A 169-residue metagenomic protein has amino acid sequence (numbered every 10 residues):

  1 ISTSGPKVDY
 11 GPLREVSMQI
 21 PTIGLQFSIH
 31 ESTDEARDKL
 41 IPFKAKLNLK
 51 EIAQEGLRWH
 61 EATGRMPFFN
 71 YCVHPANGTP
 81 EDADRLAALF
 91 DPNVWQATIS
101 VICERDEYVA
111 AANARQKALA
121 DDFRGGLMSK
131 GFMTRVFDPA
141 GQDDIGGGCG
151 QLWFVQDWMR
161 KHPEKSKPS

Functional and structural regions predicted by a protein language model:
I1-P75, Q96-T98: Core AdoMet radical
Q54-S169: Auxiliary Fe-S-binding modules of radical SAM enzymes
